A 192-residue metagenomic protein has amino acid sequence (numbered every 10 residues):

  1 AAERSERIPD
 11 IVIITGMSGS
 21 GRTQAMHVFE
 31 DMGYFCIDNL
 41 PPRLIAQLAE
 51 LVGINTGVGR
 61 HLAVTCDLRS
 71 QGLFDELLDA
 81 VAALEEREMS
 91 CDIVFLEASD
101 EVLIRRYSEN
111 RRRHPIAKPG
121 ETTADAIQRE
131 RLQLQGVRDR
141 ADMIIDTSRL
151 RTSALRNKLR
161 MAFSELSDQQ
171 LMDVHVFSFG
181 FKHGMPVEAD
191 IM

Functional and structural regions predicted by a protein language model:
A1-E3, D125-I191: C-terminal accessory "lid"/substrate-recognition subdomains
R7-V12, G59-L62: Pre-Walker A (Motif I) flank of P-loop NTPase domains
D10-M17, V174-S178: Short, hydrophobic/glycine-enriched beta-strand segments
I13-F29: Glycine-rich phosphate-binding P-loop
E30-A82: Conserved nucleotide-sensing/catalytic segment adjacent to the nucleotide-binding pocket in NTP-handling enzymes
R69-G72, A98-L103, L150-T152, G180-G184: Conserved nucleotide-binding/hydrolysis micro-motifs of P-loop NTPases
L77-R87, S99-E101: Conserved C-terminal guanine-recognition region of P-loop GTPase G domains, centered on the G4
M89-L134, M143-L150: A glycine- and Lys/Arg-enriched "phosphate-lid" helix/loop adjacent to the NTP-binding pocket of small-molecule kinases
